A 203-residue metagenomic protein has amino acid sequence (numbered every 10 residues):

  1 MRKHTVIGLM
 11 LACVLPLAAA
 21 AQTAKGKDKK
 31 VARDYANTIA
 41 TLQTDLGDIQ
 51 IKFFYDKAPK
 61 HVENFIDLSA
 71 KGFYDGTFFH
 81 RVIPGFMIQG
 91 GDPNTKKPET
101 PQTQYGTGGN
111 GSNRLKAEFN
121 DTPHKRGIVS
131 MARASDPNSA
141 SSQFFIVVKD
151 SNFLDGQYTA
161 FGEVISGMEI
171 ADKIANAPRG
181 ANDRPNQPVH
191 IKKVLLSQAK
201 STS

Functional and structural regions predicted by a protein language model:
R2-G8, L17-S203: Cyclophilin-like peptidyl-prolyl cis-trans isomerases
A12-C13: Hydrophobic alpha-helical transmembrane segments of integral membrane proteins, especially lipid-exposed positions
